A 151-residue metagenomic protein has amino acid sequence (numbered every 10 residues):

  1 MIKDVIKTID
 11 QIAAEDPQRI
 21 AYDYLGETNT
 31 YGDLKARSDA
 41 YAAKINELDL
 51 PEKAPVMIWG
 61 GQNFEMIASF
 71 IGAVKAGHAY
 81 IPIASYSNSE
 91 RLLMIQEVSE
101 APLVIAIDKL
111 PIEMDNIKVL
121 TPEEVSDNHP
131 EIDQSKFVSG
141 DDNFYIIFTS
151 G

Functional and structural regions predicted by a protein language model:
M1-G151: Carrier-protein-dependent adenylate-forming modules in NRPS/ANL systems
